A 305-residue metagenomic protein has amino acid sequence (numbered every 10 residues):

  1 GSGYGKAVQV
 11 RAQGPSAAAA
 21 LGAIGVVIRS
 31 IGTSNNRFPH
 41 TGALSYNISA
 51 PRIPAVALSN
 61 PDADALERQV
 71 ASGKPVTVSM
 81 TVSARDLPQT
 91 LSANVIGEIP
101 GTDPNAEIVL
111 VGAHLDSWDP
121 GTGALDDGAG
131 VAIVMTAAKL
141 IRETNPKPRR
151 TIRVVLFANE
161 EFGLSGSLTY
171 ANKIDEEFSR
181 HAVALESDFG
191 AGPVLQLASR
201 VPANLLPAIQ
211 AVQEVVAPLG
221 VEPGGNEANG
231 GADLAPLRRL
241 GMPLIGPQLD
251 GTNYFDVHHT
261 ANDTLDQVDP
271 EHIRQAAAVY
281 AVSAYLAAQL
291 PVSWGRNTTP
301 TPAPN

Functional and structural regions predicted by a protein language model:
G1, I28-G32, L58-P61, S83 (+6 more regions): Active-site-proximal beta-strand/loop segments in catalytic clefts of secreted hydrolases
G1-P54, T122, P223: Extracellular/luminal Protease-associated
A7-Q13, A17, S34, L91-N94 (+1 more regions): Acidic/histidine-rich catalytic neighborhood of metal-dependent amide-processing enzymes
A19-I24, I28-I31, S59, E67-A71 (+7 more regions): Sec-exported extracytoplasmic/periplasmic mature domains
L44-A124, T136-R149: Soluble metallo-hydrolase cores and metallopeptidase-like ectodomains found primarily in the secretory/periplasmic
I48-P51, M80, S117-D119, G190-V194 (+1 more regions): Flexible glycine/proline-enriched surface loops and loop-helix/loop-strand junctions
I53-L58, A63-D64, P104, D119 (+1 more regions): Metal-dependent peptidase/peptidase-like ectodomains
K139, E143, F255-N305: His/Asp/Glu-rich mid-to-C-terminal helical/loop segments that flank catalytic regions of hydrolases
